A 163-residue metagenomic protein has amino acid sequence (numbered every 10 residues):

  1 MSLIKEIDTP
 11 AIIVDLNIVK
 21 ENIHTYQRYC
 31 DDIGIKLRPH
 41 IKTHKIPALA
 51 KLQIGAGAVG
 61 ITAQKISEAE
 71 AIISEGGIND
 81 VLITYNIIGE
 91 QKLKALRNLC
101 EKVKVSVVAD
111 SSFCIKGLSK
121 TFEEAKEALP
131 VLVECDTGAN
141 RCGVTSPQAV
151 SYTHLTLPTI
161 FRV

Functional and structural regions predicted by a protein language model:
M1-V14: Generic N-terminal amphipathic, Lys/Arg-enriched alpha-helix
I23: Short amphipathic alpha-helical/adjacent loop interface patches that line ligand and macromolecule-binding sites
I35-K36: Flexible, glycine/charged-enriched surface loops at secondary-structure junctions
H40-L155: Active-site-proximal beta-alpha core segment in soluble small-molecule metabolic enzymes
H154-V163: Single conserved hydrophobic/aromatic residue that forms the stacking wall/gate of nucleotide- or nucleobase-binding
